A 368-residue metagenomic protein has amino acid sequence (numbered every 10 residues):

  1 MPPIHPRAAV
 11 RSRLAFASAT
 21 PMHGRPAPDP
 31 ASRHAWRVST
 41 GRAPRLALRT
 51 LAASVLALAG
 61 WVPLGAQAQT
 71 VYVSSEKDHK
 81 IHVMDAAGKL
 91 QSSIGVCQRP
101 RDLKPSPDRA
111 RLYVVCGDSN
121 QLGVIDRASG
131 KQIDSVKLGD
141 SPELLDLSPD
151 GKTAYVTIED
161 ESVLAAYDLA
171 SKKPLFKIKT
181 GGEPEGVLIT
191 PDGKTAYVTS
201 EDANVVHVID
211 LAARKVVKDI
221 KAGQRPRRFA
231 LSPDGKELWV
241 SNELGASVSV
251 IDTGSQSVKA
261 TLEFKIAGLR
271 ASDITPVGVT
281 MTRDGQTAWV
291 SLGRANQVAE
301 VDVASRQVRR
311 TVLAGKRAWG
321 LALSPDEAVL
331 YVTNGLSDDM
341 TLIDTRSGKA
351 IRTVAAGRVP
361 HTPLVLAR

Functional and structural regions predicted by a protein language model:
I4-V10, M22-R25, H34-S54, V62: Bacterial N-terminal signal peptides that target proteins for export
S32-H34, P360: Intrinsically disordered, low-complexity proline-rich tandem-repeat tracts
L56, G60-R368: Predominantly soluble domains enriched in secretory-pathway, periplasmic, or organellar proteins
